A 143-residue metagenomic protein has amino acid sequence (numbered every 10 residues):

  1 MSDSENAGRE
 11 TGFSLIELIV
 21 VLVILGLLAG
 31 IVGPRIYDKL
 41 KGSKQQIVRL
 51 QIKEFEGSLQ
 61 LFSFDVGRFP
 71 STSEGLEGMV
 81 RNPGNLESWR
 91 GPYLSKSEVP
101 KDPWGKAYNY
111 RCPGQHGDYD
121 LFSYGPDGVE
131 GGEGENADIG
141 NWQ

Functional and structural regions predicted by a protein language model:
M1-F13: N-terminal leader/signal peptides at the extreme start of proteins
S2-E5, D38, G42-Q46, G57-Q60 (+5 more regions): Short, surface-exposed interaction loops/tails
I19-R35: Alpha-helical hydrophobic helix detector
V48-I52: Hydrophobic positions in long alpha-helices of the protein kinase catalytic C-lobe
T72-L76: Conserved loop-to-helix junction within protein kinase catalytic domains, corresponding to the end of the activation
